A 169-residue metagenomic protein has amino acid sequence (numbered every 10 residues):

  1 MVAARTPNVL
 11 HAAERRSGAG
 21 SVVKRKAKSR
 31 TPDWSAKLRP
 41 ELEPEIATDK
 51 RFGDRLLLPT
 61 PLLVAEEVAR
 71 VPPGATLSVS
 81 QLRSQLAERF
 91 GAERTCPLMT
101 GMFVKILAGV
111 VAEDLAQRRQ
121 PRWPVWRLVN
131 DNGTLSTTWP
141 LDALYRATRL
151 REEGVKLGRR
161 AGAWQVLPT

Functional and structural regions predicted by a protein language model:
T6: Short polybasic linear motifs
V9-A12: Short hydrophobic alpha-helical segments enriched in small aliphatic residues
R15: Cationic, low-complexity basic patches in intrinsically disordered or flexible, solvent-exposed regions
G18-G20: Residue-identity detector for glycine
K24-T169: Nucleic acid-binding interface residues in structured DNA/RNA-binding domains, emphasizing the DNA-engaging scaffolds
